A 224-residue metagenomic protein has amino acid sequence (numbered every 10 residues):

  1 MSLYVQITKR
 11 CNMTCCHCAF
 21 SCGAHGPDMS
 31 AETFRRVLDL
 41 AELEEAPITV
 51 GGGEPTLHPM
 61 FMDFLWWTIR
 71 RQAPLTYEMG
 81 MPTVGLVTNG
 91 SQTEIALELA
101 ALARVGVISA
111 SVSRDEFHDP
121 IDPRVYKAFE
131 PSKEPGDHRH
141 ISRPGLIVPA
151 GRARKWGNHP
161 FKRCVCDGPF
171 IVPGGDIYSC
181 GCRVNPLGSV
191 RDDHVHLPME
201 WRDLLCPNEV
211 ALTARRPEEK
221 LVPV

Functional and structural regions predicted by a protein language model:
M1-L86, T93, L97: Conserved alpha-helical substructure of the radical SAM core
C11, C16, C22, V105 (+3 more regions): Generic recognition of cysteine residues
N12, P55, S91-Q92, F117 (+2 more regions): Short, solvent-exposed loop/turn segments at secondary-structure junctions
T14, P27, I95, D119-I121 (+2 more regions): Intrinsically disordered, low-complexity acidic/polar segments
M29-S30, F64, T93-A96, A100 (+2 more regions): General structural signal for secondary-structure boundaries
H58-D167: Conserved AdoMet/S-adenosylmethionine-binding subsite of the radical SAM
P149-V224: Accessory C-terminal segments flanking Radical SAM cores
